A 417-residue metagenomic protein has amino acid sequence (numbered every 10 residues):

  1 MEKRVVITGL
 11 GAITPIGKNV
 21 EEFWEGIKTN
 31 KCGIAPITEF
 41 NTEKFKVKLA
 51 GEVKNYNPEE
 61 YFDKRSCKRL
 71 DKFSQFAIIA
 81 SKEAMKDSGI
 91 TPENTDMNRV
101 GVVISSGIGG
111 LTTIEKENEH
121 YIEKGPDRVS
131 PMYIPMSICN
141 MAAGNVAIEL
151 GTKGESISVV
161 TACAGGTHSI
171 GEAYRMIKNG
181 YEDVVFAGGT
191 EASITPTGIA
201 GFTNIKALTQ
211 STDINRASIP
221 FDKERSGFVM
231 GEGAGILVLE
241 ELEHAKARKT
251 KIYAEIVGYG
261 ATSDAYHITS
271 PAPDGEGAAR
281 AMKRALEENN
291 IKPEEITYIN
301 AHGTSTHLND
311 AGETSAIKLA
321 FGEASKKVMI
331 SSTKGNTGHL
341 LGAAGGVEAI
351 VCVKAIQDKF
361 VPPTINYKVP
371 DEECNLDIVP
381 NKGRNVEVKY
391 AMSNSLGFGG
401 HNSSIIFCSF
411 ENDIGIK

Functional and structural regions predicted by a protein language model:
M1-S66, E243-Y253, I350-T364, C408-K417: ACP-dependent fatty acid/polyketide chain-elongation machinery
R4-T8, C32-A35, D213-N289, Y298 (+1 more regions): Condensing-enzyme catalytic core mediating Claisen C-C bond formation in acyl metabolism
I7, F23, K28-T161, T190-I199 (+1 more regions): Conserved beta-ketoacyl condensing-enzyme motif
A12-G17, E21, K64-I79, V129-I138 (+5 more regions): Active-site pocket-shaping loop/turn-to-helix segments
T38, Y181-S226, Y259-P273, G303-D310 (+1 more regions): Acyl-CoA/ACP chain-elongation machinery
A77-I90, C139-A143, A147-E191, V229-T250 (+2 more regions): Active-site-proximal alpha-helical scaffold in enzymes
A84-D96, A245-K249, M282-Y298, A320-A324: Phosphate/pyrophosphate-binding loops at sites that engage ATP/ADP/AMP, CoA/4′-phosphopantetheine, polyphosphate
E123-S130, H168-G171, R175, E191-A247 (+3 more regions): Glycine-/small-residue-rich "gating" segment that lines the acyl/pantetheine channel and substrate pocket
